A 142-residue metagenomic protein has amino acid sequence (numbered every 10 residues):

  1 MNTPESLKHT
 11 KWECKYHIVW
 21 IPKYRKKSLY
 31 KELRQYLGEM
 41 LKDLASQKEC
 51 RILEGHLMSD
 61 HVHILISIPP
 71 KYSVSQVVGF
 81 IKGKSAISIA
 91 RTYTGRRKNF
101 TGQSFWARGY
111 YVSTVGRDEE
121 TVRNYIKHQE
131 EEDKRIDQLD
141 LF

Functional and structural regions predicted by a protein language model:
M1-F142: Basic nucleic-acid-binding interfaces
